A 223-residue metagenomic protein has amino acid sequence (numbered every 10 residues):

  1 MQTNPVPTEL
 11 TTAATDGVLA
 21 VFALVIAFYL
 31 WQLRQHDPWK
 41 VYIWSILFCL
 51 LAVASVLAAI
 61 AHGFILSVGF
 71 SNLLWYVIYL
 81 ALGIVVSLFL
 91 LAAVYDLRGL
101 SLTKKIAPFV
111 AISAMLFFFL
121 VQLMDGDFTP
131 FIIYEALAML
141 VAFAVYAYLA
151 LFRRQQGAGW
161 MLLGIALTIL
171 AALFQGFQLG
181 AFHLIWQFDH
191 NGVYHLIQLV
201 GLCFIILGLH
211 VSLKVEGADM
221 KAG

Functional and structural regions predicted by a protein language model:
M1-L51, A59-I78, V86-K221: Polytopic alpha-helical membrane-helix bundles and their juxtamembrane interface segments in multi-pass membrane
V56: Conserved phosphate-interacting/catalytic interface
